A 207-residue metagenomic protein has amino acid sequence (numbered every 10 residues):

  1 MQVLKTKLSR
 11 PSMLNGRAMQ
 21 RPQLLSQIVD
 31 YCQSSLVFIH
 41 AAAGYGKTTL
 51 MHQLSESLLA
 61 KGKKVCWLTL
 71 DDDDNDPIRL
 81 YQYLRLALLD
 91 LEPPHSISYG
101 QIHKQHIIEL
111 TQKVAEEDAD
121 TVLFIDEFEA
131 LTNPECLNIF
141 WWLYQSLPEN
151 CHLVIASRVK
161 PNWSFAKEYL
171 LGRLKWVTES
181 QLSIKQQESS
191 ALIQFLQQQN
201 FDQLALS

Functional and structural regions predicted by a protein language model:
M1-I28, P94: Conserved adenine-nucleotide phosphate-binding loops and their immediately adjacent elements
Q2-K7, Q23-L24, T49-Q53, V122 (+1 more regions): Alpha-helical sensor/transducer elements of the RecA-like P-loop NTPase core
C32-Q33, E117-A119, L147-N150: Short loop/turn elements that form and flank the Walker-type P-loop nucleotide-binding site in RecA-like NTPase cores
L36: Walker A (P-loop) ATP-phosphate-binding motif of ABC ATPase nucleotide-binding domains
I39: Hydrophobic anchor at the beta1->P-loop junction of P-loop NTPases
A42: P-loop (Walker A) phosphate-binding loop of NTP-binding proteins
Y45, L50-D120, A130-T132: Conserved phosphate-binding/catalytic loops and adjacent sensor/switch elements of nucleotide-binding enzymes, spanning
D126-E127: Walker B catalytic acidic pair
